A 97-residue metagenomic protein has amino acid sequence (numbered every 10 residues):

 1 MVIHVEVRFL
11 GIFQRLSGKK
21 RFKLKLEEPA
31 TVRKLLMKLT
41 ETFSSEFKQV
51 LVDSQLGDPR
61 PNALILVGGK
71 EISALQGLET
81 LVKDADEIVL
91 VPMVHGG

Functional and structural regions predicted by a protein language model:
M1-G96: Ubiquitin-like/PB1-type beta-grasp interaction modules and other compact soluble beta-rich domains
